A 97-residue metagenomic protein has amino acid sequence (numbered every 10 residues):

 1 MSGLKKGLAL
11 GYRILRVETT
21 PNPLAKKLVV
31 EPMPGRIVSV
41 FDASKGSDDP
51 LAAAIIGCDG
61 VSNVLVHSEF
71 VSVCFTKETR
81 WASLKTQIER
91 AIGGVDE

Functional and structural regions predicted by a protein language model:
M1-L10: N-terminal mitochondrial targeting presequence
G3, F41-C58: Short amphipathic alpha-helix segments
G11-L15: Glycine-rich, charged/polar anion/phosphate-binding loops that engage phosphate groups from diverse ligands
R16-E18, N63: Short, surface-exposed charged micro-motifs
E18-D42: Short glycine-/aliphatic-rich beta-strand segments at the starts of folded cytosolic domains
K26-L28, E69-F75: A generic structural motif
A52-F70: Short acidic amphipathic segments
T79-G93: Charge-rich, low-aromatic oligomerization/scaffolding segments with amphipathic character
